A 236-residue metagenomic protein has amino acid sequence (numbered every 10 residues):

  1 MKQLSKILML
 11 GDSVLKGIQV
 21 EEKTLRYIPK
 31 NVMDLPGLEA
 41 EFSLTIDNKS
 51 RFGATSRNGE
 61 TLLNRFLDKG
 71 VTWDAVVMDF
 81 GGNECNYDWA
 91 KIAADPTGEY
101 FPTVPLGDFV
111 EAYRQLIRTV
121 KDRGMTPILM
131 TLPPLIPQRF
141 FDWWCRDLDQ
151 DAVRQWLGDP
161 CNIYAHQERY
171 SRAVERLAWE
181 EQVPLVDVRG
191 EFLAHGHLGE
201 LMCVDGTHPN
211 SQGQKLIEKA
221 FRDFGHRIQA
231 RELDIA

Functional and structural regions predicted by a protein language model:
M1-S50, N64-T72, V76: Serine-esterase "nucleophile elbow" of acetyl-processing enzymes
K2, T61-I235: Alpha-helical cap/lid subdomain in secreted, periplasmic, or secretory-pathway luminal O-acyl-processing enzymes
G11, G17, S50-G53, G81 (+2 more regions): Glycine-centered flexibility sites
L15, T55, T131: Ser/Thr-centric signal marking residues that sit in or immediately flank functional binding/regulatory motifs
I18-Q19, R57, Y87: Short N-terminal helix/helix-N-cap motif within the alpha/beta-hydrolase-1
N48-T55, P105: Short secondary-structure transition/capping motifs
G53-L63: Structural motif
